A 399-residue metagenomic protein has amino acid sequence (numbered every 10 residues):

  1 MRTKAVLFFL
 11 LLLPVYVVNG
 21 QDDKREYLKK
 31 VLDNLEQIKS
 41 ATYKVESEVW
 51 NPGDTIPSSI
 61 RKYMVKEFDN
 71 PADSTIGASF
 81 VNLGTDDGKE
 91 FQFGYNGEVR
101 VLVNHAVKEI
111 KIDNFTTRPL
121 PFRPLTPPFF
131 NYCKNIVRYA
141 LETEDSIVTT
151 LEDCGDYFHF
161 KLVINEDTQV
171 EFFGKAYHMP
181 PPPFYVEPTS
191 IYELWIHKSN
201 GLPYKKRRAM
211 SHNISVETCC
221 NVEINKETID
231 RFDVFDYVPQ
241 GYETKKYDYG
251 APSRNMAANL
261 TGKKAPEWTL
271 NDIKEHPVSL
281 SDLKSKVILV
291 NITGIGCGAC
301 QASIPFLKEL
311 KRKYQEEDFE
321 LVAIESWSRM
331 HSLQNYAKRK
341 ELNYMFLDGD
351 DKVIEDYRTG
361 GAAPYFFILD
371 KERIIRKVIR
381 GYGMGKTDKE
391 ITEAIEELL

Functional and structural regions predicted by a protein language model:
M1-E26: Bacterial Sec-dependent N-terminal signal peptides
V17-D69, S74, Y139-T150: N-terminal leader/targeting segments and the immediate start of mature chains
D69-P128, S215: An acidic-aromatic
F130-N200: Extended beta-strand-rich segments in extracellular/periplasmic secretory proteins, especially within noncatalytic
P180-I191, S199-H276, L283: Non-transmembrane domains of secretory- and envelope-associated proteins
K284, I292-E309: Conserved redox-active cysteine motifs that mediate thiol-disulfide chemistry, especially di-cysteine Cys-X(1-2)-Cys
Q301-K340, G349-D356: Structural microenvironment flanking redox-active thiols in thiol-disulfide oxidoreductases
K338-L342, D348-E396: Thiol/disulfide oxidoreductase modules built on the thioredoxin-like
